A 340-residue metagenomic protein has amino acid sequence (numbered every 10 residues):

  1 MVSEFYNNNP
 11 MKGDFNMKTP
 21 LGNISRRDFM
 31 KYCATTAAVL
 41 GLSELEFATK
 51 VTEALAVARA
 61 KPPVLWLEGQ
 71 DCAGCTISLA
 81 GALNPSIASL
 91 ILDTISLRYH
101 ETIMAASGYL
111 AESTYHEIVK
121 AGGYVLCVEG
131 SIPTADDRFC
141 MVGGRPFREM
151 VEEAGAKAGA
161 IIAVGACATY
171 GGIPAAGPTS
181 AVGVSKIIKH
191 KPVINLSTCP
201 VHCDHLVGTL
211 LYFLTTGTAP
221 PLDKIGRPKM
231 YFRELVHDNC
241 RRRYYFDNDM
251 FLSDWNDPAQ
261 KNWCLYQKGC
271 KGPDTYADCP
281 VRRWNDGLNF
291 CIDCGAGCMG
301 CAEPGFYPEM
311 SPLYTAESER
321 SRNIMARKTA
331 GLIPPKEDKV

Functional and structural regions predicted by a protein language model:
M1-I24: N-terminal secretory signal peptides
G22-N23, E44-G69: C-terminal segment of N-terminal export signals and the immediately downstream linker at the start of the mature
D28-K50: N-terminal export signals
L55-K61, G69, T76, I87-T198 (+1 more regions): Metabolite-binding pocket within alpha/beta catalytic cores that recognizes anionic/polar moieties
K61-Q70, G74, D93-E117, G122-G144 (+5 more regions): Metallocofactor- and cofactor-centric catalytic cores in central/energy metabolism, strongly enriched
L79-P85: Short Gly/aromatic-enriched secondary-structure transition segments
D204-L206, L211-R283: A conserved mid-domain beta-alpha-beta active-site/ligand-binding segment of alpha/beta enzyme cores
R320-N323: Cys/His-clustered metal-coordination modules, chiefly Zn-binding fingers
